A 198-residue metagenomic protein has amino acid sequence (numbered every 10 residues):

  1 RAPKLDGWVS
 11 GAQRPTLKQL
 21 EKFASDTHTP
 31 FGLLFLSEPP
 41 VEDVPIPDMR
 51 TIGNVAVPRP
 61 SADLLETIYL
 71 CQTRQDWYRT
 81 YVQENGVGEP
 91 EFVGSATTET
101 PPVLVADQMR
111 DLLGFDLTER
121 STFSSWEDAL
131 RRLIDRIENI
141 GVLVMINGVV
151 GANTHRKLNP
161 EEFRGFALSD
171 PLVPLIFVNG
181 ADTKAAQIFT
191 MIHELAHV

Functional and structural regions predicted by a protein language model:
R1-V198: Short juxta-domain linker segments that transition from a proline/glycine-rich, charged coil into a short amphipathic
